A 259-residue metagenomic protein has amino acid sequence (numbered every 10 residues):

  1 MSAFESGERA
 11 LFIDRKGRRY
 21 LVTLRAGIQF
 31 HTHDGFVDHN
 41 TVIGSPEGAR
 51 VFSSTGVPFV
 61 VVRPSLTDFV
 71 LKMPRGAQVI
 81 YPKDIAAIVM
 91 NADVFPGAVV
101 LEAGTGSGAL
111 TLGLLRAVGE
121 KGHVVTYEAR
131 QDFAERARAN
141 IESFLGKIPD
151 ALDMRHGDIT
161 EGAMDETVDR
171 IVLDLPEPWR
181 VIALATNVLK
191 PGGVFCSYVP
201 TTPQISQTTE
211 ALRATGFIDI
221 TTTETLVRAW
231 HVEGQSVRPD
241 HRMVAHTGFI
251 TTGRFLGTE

Functional and structural regions predicted by a protein language model:
M1-R63: N-terminal auxiliary segments of SAM/dcSAM-dependent transferases
S2, K72-A86: Conserved SAM-binding loop and adjacent beta-strand
M90-F95, A117, L145, A163 (+1 more regions): Glycine-rich helix-loop-beta junction characteristic of Rossmann-like nucleotide cofactor-binding loops
F95-G106: Conserved class I S-adenosyl-L-methionine
A98, G122, G193: Glycine-centered, small-residue-biased loops immediately flanking beta-strands in adenine/cofactor-binding cores
S107-E120, T186-N187: Conserved SAM-binding loop of SAM-dependent methyltransferases across substrates and taxa, primarily the Class I
Y127-P178: S-adenosyl-L-methionine
W179-F249: C-terminal substrate-binding/active-site "lid" region of AdoMet-derived donor-dependent transferases
